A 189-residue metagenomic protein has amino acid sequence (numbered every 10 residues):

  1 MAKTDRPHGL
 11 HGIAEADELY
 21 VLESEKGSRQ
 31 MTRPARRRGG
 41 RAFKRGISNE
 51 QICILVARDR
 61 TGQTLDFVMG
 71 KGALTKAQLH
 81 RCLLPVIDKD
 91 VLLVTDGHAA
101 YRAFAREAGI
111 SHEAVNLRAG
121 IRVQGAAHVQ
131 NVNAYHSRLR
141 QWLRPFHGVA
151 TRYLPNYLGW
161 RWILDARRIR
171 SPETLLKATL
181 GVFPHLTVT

Functional and structural regions predicted by a protein language model:
M1-T189: Residue-level recognition of single "structural anchor" positions that define or cap local secondary structure
